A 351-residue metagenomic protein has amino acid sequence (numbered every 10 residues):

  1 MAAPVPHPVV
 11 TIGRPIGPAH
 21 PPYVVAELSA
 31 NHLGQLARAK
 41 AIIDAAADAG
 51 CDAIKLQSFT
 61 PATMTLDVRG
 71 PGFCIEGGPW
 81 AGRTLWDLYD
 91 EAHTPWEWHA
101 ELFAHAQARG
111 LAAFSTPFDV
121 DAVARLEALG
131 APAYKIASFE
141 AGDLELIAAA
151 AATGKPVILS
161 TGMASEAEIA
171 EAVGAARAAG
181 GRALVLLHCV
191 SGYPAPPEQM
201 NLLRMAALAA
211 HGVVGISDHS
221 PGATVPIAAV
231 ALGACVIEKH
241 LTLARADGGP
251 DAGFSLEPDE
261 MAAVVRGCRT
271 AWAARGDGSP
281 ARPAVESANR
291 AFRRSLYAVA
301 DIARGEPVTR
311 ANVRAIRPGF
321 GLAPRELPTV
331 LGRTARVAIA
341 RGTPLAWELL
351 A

Functional and structural regions predicted by a protein language model:
A2-A351: Catalytic cores and adjacent flexible loops of soluble metabolic enzymes that perform enolate/carbanion chemistry on
